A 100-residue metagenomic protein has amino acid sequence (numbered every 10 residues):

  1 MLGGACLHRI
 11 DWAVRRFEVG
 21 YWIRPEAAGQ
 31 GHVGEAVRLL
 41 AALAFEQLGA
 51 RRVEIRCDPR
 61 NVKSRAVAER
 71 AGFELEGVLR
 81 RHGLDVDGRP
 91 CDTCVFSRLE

Functional and structural regions predicted by a protein language model:
M1-E100: Acyl-donor (CoA/ACP) binding surface of acyl/acetyltransferases
